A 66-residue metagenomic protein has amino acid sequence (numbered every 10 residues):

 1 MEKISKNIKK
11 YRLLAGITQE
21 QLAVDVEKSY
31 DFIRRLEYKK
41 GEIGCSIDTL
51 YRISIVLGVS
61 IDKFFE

Functional and structural regions predicted by a protein language model:
M1-K3: A detector for short, charged/polar N-terminal pre-domain segments
N7-D25: Short basic helix-loop element that most often maps to the first helix and adjoining turn of HTH DNA-binding modules
I8, L22, I33-L36, F64: Conserved hydrophobic/aromatic packing and binding residues within compact polymer-binding modules
I8, Q19, Y30, I47-L50: Helix-turn-helix DNA-binding elements, focusing on the entry/boundary residues of the two helices that contact DNA
E27-I43: Recognition helix of helix-turn-helix/homeodomain-like DNA-binding domains that insert into the DNA major groove
K40-I55: Short, basic-rich loop-to-helix N-cap that marks the start of a DNA-contacting helix
G58-E66: Short C-terminal boundary/hinge segments that cap the last helix of small helical domains
